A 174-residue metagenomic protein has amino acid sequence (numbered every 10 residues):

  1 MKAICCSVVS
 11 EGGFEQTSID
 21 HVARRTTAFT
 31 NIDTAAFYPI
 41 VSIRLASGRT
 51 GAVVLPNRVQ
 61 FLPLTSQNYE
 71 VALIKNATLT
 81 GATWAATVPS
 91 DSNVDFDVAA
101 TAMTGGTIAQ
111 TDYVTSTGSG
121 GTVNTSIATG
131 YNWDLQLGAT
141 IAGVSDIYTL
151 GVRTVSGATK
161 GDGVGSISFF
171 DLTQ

Functional and structural regions predicted by a protein language model:
M1-Q174: Beta-strand-centric surfaces of beta-sandwich/beta-rich domains
